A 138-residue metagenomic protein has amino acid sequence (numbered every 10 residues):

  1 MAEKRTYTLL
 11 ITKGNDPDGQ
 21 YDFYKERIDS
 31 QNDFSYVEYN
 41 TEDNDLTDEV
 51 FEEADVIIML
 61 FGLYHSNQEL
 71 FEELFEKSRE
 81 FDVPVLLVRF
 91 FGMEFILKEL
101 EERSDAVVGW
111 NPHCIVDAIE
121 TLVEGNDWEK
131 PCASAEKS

Functional and structural regions predicted by a protein language model:
M1-E53, C132-S138: Conserved N-terminal substructure of TIR/SEFIR domains
M1-T8, E26, F95-S138: C-terminal interaction surface of TIR/SEFIR-family domains
D18-Q20, N67, M93-K98, I115: Short catalytic/ligand-binding loop motif for oxyanion handling, primarily in non-cytosolic enzymes, centered on
D22-Y24, L70-E72, E99-L100: Short amphipathic alpha-helical segments
D29-F34, E80, E101-R103: Short, well-ordered coil/turn elements that cap or connect secondary structure elements
Y36-E38, V85-L87, D105-G109: Conserved beta-strand scaffold positions in the cores of enzyme catalytic domains, especially in NTP/NDP-utilizing
T47-E52, E72, V116, E120: Amphipathic, non-transmembrane alpha-helical secondary structure
F51-R79, V85-G92: Conserved beta-strand-loop-alpha-helix hinge of the TIR/SEFIR fold
